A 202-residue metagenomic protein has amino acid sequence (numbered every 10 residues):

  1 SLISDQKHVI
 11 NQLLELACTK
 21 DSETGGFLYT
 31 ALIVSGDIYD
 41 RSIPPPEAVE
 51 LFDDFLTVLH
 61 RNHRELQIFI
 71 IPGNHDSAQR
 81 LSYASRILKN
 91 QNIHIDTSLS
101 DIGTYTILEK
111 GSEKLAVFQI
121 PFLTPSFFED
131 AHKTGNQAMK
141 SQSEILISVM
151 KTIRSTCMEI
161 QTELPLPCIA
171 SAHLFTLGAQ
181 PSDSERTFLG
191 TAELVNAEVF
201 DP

Functional and structural regions predicted by a protein language model:
S1-V34, Y39-P202: Extended recognition/assembly regions associated with phosphoester-bond processing machinery
